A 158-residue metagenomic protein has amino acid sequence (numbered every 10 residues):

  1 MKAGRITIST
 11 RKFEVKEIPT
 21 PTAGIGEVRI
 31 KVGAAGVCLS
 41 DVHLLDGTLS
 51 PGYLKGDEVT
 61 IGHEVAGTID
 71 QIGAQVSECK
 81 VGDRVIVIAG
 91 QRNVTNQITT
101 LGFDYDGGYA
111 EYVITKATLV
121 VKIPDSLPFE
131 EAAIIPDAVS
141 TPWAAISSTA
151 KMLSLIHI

Functional and structural regions predicted by a protein language model:
P19-A35, L49-Q91, P124-L127: Glycine-rich beta-strand-centered segment in the early N-terminal region that forms part of a ligand/cofactor-binding
C38: Short cysteine clusters
L44-T48: Short Gly/aromatic-enriched secondary-structure transition segments
R92-T99: Short, Lys/Arg- and Gly-enriched loop/turn segments at beta-strand edges
D104-G108, L127-S148: A glycine-rich, Thr/Ser-enriched phosphate-binding loop motif common to dinucleotide/cofactor-binding enzymes
I114-K122: Structured surface patches comprising rigid loops and adjacent beta-strands/short helices at the edges of well-ordered
I156-I158: Conserved small/polar residues in nucleotide/adenosyl-binding loops
